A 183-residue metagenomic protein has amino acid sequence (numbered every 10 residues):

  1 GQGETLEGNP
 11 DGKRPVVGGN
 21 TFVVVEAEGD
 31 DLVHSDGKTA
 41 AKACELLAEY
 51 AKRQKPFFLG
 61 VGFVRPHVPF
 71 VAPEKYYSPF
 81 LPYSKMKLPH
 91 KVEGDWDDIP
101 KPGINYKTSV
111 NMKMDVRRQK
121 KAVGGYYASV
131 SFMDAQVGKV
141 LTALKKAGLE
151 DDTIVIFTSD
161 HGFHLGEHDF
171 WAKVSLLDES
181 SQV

Functional and structural regions predicted by a protein language model:
G1-A41, E45-P56, G60-V183: Active-site-proximal cap/lid insertion segments
